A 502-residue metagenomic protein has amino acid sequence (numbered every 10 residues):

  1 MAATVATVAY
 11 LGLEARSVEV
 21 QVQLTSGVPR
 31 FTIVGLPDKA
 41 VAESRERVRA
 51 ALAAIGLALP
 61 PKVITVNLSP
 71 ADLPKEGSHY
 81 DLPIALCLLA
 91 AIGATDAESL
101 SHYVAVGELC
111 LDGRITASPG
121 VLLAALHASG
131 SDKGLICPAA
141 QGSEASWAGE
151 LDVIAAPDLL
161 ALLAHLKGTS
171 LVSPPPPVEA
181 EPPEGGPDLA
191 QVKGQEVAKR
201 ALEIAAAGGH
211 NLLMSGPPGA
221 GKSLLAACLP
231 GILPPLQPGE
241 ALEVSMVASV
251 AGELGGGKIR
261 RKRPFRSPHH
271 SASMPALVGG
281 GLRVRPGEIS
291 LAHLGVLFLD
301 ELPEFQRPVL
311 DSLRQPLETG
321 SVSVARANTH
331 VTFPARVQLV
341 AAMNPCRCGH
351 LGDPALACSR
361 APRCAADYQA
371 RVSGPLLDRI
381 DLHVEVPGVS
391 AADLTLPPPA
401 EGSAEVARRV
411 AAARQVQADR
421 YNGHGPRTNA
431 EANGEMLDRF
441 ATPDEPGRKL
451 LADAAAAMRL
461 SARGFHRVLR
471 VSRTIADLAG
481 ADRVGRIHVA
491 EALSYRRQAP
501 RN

Functional and structural regions predicted by a protein language model:
M1-L213, P217-S223, A325, F465 (+1 more regions): Peripheral, non-AAA+ core regions of ATP-driven protein-machinery
A3, V18, A42-A54, I84-A90 (+27 more regions): Solvent-exposed alpha-helical segments within well-ordered globular domains of core cellular machineries
T25, G56-L59, D96-E98, A128-G130 (+9 more regions): Conserved catalytic network of the ASCE P-loop NTPase/AAA+ motor domain
V34, A40-R45, P60, N67-G77 (+2 more regions): Basic, amphipathic alpha-helical bundle interface domains used for macromolecular binding and assembly
K167-I204, G208, P238-I289: P-loop NTPase nucleotide-binding/switch module
M214-L254: Walker A/P-loop
L294, D300-E301, S312: Walker B catalytic acidic pair
